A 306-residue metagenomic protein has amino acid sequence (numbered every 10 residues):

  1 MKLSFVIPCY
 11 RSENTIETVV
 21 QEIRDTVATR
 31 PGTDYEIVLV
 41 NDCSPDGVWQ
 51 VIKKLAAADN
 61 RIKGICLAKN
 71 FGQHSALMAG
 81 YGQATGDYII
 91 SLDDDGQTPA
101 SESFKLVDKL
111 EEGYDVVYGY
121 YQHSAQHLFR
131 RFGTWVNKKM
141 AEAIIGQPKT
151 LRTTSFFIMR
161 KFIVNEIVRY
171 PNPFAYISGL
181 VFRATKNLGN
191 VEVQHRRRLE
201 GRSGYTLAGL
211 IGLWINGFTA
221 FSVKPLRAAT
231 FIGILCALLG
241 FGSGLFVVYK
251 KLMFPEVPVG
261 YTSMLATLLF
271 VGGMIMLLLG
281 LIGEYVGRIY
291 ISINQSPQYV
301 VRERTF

Functional and structural regions predicted by a protein language model:
M1-Q126: Structured catalytic core of nucleotide-sugar glycosyltransferases
P8, L67-K69, L92, F157 (+3 more regions): Short conserved micro-motifs on helix faces and helix-strand junctions that flank and scaffold key functional residues
R24-V27, V168, N294: Protein kinase-like catalytic domain
A57, G82, D108, E112 (+5 more regions): Solvent-exposed polar/charged
K63-K69, Q73-Q83, Y88, Q97-A175 (+1 more regions): Acceptor/aglycone-binding surface of glycosyltransferases and processive sugar-polymer synthases
Y176-F306: Hydrophobic helical membrane-anchoring modules
